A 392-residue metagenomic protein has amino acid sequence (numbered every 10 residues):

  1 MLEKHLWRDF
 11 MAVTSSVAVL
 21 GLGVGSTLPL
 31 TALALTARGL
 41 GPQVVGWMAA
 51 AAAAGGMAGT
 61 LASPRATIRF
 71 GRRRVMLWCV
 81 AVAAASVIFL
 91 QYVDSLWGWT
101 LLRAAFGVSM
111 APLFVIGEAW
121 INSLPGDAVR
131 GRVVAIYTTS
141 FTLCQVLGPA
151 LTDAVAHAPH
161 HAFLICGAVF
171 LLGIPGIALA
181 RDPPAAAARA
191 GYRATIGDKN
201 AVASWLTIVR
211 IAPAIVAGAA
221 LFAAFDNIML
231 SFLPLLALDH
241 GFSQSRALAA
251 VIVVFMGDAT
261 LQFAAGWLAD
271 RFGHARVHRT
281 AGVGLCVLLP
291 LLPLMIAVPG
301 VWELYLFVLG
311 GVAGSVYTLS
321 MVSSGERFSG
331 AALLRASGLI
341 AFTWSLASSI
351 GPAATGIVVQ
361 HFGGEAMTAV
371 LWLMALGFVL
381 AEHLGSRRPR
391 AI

Functional and structural regions predicted by a protein language model:
L6-A53, A214, D226-L236, A247: Helix-loop boundary and gating motifs at the non-cytosolic
G59-G71, A156, L261-G273, V359: Helix-to-loop junctions at the C-terminal end of transmembrane segments in multipass secondary transporters
R74-I88, R276-L291, W372: Structural signature of the two symmetry-related core transmembrane helices
W97-A105, G300-V308: Paired small-residue
A104-T139: Cytoplasmic helix-loop-helix junction between adjacent transmembrane helices in 12-TM secondary transporters
P112-P125, G314-F328: Intracellular juxtamembrane helix-capping segments at the cytosolic ends of symmetry-related transmembrane helices
A162-A178, T368-H383: Symmetry-related core transmembrane helices of the 12-TM Major Facilitator Superfamily/SLC fold
L333-Q360: A late C-terminal transmembrane helix in Major Facilitator Superfamily
